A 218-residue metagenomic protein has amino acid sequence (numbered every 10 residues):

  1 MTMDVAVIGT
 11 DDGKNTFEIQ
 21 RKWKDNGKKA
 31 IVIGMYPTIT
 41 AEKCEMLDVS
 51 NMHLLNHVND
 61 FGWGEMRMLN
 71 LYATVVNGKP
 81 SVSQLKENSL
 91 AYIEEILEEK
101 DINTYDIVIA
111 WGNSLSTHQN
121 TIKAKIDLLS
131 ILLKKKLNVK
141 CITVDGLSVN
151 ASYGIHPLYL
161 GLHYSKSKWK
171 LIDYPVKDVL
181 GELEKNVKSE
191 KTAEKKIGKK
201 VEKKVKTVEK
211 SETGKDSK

Functional and structural regions predicted by a protein language model:
M1-M46, G214, K218: Active-site and ligand/interface coordination hotspots across diverse enzymes and nucleic-acid-associated assemblies
K22-W23, H57-D60, E98-D101: Short, conserved, surface-exposed binding loops centered on an aromatic residue
G27-K28, W63, I102-D106: A general structural motif
V32-P37, L69-A73, I109-N113: Short loop/turn segments at strand-loop or loop-helix junctions that form parts of catalytic or ligand-binding pockets
I39, H53, V75: Catalytic phosphate/metal-binding cores of nucleic-acid and nucleotide-processing enzymes, i.e., regions that mediate
D48-N59: Short catalytic helix/loop segments, enriched in acidic residues and glycine and frequently bearing histidine
W63-P80: Short connector loops at secondary-structure junctions
V76, S81-K206, E212-K218: Glycine/proline-rich loop-helix segments at beta-alpha junctions forming the active-site rim of enzyme cores
